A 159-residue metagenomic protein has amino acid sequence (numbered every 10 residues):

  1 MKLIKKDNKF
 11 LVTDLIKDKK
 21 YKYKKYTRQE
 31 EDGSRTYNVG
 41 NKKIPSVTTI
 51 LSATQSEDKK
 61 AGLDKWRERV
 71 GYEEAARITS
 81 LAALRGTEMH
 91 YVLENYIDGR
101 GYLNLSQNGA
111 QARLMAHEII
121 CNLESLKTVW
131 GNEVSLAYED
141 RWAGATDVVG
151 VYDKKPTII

Functional and structural regions predicted by a protein language model:
M1-A143: Metal-dependent nuclease catalytic cores that hydrolyze phosphodiester bonds in DNA/RNA, characterized by
H90, G144-I159: Conserved catalytic cores of phosphodiester-cleaving nucleases, focusing on short active-site segments
